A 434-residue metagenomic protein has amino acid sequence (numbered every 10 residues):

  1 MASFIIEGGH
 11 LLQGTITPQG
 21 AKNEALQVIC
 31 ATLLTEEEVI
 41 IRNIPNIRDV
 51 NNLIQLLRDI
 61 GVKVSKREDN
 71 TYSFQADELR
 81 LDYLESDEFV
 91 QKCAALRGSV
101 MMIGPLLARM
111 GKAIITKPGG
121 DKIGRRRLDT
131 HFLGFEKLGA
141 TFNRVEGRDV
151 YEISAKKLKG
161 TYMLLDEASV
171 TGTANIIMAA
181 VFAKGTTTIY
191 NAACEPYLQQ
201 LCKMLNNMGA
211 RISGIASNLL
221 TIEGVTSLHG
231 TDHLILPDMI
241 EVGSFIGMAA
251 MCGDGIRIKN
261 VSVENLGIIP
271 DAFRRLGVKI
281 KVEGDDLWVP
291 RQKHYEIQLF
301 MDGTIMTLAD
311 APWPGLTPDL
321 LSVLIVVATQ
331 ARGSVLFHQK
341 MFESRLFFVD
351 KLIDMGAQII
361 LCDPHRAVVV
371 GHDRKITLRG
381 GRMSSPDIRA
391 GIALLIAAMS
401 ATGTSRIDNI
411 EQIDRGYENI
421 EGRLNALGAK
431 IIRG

Functional and structural regions predicted by a protein language model:
M1-G434: Short, structured segments at the rim of ligand-binding sites
